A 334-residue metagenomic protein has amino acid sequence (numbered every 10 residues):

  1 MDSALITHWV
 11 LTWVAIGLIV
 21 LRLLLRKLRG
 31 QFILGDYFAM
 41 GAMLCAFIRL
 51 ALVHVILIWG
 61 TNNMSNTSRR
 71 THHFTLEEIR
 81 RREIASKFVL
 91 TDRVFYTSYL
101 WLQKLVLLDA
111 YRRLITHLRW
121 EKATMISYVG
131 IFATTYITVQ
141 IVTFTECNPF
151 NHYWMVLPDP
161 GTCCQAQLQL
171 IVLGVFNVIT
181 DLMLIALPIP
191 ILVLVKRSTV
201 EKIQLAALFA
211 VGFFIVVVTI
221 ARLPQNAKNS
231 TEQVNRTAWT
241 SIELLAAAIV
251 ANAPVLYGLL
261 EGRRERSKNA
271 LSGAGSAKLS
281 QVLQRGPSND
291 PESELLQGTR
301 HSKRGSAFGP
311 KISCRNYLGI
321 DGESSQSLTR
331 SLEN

Functional and structural regions predicted by a protein language model:
M1-T135, V139: Membrane-proximal first intracellular loop
L5-T12, V89-L100, Q165-T180, E201-R263: Extracellular loop 3-seventh transmembrane helix
A15-L34, L105-K122, L187-K202, Q225-N226 (+2 more regions): Cytoplasmic, membrane-proximal interface of class
F32-A42, A46, A166-Q167, I171-L194: Extended hydrophobic secondary-structure segments
R49-T67, T138-P158, G174-L192, F214-R236 (+1 more regions): Helix-to-loop junction signature of class
R69-E77, A186-K196, S241, E265-S276: Alpha-helical membrane-embedding segments and immediately adjacent membrane-interface amphipathic helices
N148, T162-Q165: Sequence contexts marking disulfide-bonded cysteines in secreted/extracellular proteins
N226-A246, A253-N334: Flexible, low-complexity linker/tail segments at the boundary of structured domains
